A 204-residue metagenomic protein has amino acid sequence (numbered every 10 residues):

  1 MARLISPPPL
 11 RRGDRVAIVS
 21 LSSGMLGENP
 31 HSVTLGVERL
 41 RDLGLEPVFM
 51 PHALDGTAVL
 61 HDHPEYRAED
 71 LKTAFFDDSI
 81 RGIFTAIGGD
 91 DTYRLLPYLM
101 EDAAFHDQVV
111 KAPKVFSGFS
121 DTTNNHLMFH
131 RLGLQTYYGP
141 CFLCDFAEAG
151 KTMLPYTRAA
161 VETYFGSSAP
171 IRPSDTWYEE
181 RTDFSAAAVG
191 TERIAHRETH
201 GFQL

Functional and structural regions predicted by a protein language model:
M1-I80: ATP/NTP phosphate-donor binding region
S22-L26, I87-T92, S117-N124: Gly/Ser/Thr-rich loops at beta-strand to alpha-helix junctions that form or flank small-molecule/cofactor-binding
E28-N29, T92-L95, H126-M128, E148: Short glycine-/acidic-enriched loop or helix-start segments at secondary-structure transitions that form or flank
F75-E101: Long, hydrophobic/aromatic-enriched structural stretches that serve as scaffold segments
L99-F129, Q135-L143: Short, acidic/small-residue loops that bind anionic groups at enzyme active sites
Q135-L204: Conserved anion/nucleotide-ligand pocket segment
